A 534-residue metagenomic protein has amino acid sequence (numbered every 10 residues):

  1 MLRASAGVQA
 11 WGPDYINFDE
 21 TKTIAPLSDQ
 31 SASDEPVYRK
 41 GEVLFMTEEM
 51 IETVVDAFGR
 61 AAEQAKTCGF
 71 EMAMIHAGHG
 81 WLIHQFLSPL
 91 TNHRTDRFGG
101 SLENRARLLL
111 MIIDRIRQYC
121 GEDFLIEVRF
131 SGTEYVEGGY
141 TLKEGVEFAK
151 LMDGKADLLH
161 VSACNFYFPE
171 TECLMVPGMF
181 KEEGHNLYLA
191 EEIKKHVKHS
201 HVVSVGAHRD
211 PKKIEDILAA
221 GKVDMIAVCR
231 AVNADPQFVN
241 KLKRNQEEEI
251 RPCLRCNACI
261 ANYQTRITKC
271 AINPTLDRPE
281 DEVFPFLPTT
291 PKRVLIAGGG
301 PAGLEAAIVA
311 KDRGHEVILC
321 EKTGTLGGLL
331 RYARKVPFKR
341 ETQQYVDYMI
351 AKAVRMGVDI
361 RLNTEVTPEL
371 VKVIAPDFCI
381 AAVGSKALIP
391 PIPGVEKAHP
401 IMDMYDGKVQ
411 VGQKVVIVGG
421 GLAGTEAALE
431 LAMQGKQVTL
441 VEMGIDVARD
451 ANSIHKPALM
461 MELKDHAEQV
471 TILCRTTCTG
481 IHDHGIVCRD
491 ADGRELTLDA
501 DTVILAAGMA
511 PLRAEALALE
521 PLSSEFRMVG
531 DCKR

Functional and structural regions predicted by a protein language model:
M1-A297, P301, E305-D312, V317 (+1 more regions): Flavin-dependent oxidoreductase catalytic cores
I75, H160-V161, V228, C379-A382 (+2 more regions): Redox-cofactor binding/interface segments in oxidoreductases and associated redox assembly factors
D123-F124, S200-H201, T268, H315 (+5 more regions): A structural micro-motif
K195-H201, A220-M225, V354, Q437 (+2 more regions): Short, surface-exposed connector motifs at secondary-structure boundaries
L218, P288-C320, L326, R361-A375 (+5 more regions): Rossmann-like dinucleotide/flavin-binding elements
K222, A353-I360, G394-K397, L463-T471 (+1 more regions): A short helix-to-beta-strand connector/capping loop
E316-M356, E430-T476, K533-R534: Rossmann-like dinucleotide-binding cores of NAD(P)H-dependent redox enzymes
